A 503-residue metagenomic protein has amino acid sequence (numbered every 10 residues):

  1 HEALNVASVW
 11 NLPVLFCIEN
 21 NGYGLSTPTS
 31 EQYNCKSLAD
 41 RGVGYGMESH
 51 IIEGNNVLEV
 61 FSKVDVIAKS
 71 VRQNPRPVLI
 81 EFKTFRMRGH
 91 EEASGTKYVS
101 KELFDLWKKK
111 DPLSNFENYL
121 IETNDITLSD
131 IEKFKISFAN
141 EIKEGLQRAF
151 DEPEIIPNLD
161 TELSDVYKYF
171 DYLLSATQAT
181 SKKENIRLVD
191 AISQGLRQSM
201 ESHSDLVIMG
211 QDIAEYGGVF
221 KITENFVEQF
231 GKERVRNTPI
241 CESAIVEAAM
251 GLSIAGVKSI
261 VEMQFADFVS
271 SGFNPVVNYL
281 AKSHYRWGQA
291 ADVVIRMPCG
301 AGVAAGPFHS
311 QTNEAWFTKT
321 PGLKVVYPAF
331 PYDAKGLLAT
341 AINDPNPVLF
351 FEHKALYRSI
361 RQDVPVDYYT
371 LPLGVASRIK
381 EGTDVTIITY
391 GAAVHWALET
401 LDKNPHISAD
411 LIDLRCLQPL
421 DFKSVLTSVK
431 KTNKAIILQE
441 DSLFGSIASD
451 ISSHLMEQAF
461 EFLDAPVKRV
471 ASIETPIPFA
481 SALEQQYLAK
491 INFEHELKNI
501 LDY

Functional and structural regions predicted by a protein language model:
H1-E144, D151, T318-L438: Glycine-rich ThDP/TPP pyrophosphate-binding loop and its adjacent helix/strand module within ThDP-dependent enzymes
H1-N5, F220-F226, A448-L455: Short Gly/Thr/Asp-enriched flexible loops that form oxyanion-binding sites at enzyme active sites
V9, E162-F351, A355-L356, Q485: Thiamine diphosphate
Y23-S26, L58-E59, R86-H90, I156-P157 (+8 more regions): Flexible loop/turn segments at secondary-structure boundaries
F82, R88-E233, I240, L463-Y503: Conserved acidic/glycine
S271, V293, L438-D450: Shared catalytic-loop signature of beta/alpha-barrel
W287, N404-I407, Q458-L463: Short helix-capping segments at alpha-helix termini
L443, S452-K468: Catalytic-face loop-and-helix region of soluble metabolic enzyme cores
